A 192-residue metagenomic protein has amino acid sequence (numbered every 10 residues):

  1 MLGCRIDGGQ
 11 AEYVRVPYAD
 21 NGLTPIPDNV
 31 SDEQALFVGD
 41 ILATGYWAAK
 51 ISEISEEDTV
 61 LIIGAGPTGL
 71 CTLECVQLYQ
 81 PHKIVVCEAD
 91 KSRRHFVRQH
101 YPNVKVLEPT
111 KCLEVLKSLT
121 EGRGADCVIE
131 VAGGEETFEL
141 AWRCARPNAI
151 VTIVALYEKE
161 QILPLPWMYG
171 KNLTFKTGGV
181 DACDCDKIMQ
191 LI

Functional and structural regions predicted by a protein language model:
M1-L23: Glycine-rich phosphate/adenylate-binding loop and adjacent beta-alpha elements of nucleotide- or dinucleotide-binding
P25-T110: Mid-domain Rossmann-like dinucleotide-binding core that forms the NAD(H)/NADP(H) cofactor-binding site
D58, A149-I150: Glycine-centered, small-residue-biased loops immediately flanking beta-strands in adenine/cofactor-binding cores
D90-S92, E135, E158: Helix N-cap at the beta1-alpha1 junction of Rossmann-like dinucleotide-binding domains, i.e., the first residues
C112-G122: Short amphipathic alpha-helix with an adjacent loop that forms part of the alpha/beta core around
K117-S118, Y157-I192: C-terminal substrate-binding/catalytic core of Rossmann-like NAD(P)-dependent dehydrogenases/reductases
D126-I129, T152: N-terminal Rossmann-like NAD(P) cofactor-binding module of classical short-chain dehydrogenase/reductase
A145-R146: Helix-to-beta-strand junctions that scaffold the AdoMet/dcAdoMet cofactor pocket in Class I SAM-dependent enzymes
